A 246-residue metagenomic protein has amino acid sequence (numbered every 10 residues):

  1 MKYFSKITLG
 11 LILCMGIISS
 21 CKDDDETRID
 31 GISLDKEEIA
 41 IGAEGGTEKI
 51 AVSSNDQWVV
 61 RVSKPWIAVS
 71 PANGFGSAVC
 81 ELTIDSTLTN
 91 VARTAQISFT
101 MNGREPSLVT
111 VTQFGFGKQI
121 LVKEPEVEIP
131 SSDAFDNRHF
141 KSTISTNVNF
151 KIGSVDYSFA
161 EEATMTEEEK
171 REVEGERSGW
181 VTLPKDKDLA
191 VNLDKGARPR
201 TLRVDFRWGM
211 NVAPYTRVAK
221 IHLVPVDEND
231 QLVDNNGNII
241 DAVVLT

Functional and structural regions predicted by a protein language model:
M1-S19: Sec-dependent bacterial lipoprotein signal peptides
G16-A40, F114, N229, G237-N238 (+1 more regions): Bacterial Sec-dependent N-terminal signal peptides
D24-A51, Q119-V148: Beta-sheet-dominated interaction scaffolds and their linkers
G31, K49-E81, Q119-I120, N147-R203: Surface-exposed binding patches on compact interaction domains or structured appendages
G45-K49, V79-E81, P106-L108, N137-K141 (+2 more regions): Intrinsic-disorder/low-complexity, polar/charged segments enriched in Ser/Thr/Lys/Arg/Asp/Glu/Gln
L82, N90-G103, L202-R207, P214-D230: A short beta-strand micro-motif common to beta-rich folds, especially ectodomain repeats
R104-T110, R217, V233-L245: Extracellular and select intracellular beta-sandwich modules with Ser/Thr-enriched, small-residue motifs on
F114-L121, T246: Extracellular interdomain linker/stem segments of modular secreted and single-pass surface proteins
